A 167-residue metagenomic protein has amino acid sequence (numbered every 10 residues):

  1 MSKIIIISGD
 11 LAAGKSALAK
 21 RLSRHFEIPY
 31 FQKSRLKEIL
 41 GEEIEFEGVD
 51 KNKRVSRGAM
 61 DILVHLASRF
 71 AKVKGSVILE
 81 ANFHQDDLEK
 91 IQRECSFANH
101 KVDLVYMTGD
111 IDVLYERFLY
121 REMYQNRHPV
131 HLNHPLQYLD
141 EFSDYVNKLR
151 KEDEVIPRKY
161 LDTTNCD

Functional and structural regions predicted by a protein language model:
M1-I4, K74-G75: Pre-Walker A (Motif I) flank of P-loop NTPase domains
I7: Hydrophobic anchor at the beta1->P-loop junction of P-loop NTPases
L11: The conserved Walker
G14: Conserved glycine(s) of the Walker
A17-R69: Conserved substrate/cofactor phosphate-moiety recognition/catalytic segment in nucleotide-dependent phosphotransferases
V55-A98: Glycine-rich phosphate-binding loop used to anchor ATP phosphates in small-molecule kinases, encompassing both
A98-F118: Conserved phosphate-donor/acceptor-positioning beta-strand/loop module used by diverse small-molecule
Y124-D167: Small-molecule kinase domains that catalyze NTP-dependent phosphoryl transfer to phosphate-bearing small molecules
